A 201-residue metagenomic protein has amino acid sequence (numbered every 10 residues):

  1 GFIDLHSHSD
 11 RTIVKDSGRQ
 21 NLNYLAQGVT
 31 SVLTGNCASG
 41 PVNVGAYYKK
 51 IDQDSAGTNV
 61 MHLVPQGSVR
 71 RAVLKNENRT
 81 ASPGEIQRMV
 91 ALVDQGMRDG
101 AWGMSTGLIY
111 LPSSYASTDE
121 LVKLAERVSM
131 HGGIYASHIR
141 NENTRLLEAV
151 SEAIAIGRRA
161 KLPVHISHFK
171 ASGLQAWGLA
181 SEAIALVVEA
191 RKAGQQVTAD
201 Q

Functional and structural regions predicted by a protein language model:
F2-R11, K15-T106, A125, Q195-V197: Divalent-metal coordination cores built from histidine and acidic residues
A81-T106, P112-Q201: Histidine/acidic residue-rich metal-binding segments in metalloenzymes
